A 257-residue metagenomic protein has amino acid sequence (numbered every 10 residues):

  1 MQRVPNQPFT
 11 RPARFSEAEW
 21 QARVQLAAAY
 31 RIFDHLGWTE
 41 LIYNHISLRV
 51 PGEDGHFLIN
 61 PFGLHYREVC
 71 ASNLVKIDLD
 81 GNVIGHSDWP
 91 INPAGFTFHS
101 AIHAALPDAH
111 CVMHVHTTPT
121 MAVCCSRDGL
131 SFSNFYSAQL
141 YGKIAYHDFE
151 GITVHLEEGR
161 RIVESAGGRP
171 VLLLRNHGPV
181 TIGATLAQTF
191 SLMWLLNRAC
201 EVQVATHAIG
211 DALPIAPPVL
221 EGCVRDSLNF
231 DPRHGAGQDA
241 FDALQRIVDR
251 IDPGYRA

Functional and structural regions predicted by a protein language model:
M1-A257: Glycine-rich flexible loops
